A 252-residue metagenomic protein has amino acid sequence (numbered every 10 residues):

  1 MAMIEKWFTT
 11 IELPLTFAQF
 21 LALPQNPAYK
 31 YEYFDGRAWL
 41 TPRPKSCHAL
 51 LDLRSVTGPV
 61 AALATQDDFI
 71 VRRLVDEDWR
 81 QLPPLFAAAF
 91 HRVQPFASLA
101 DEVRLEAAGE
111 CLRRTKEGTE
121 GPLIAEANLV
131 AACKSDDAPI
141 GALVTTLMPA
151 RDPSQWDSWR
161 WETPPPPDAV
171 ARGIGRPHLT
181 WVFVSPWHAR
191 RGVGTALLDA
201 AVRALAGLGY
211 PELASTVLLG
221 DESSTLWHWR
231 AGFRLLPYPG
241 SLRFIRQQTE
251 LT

Functional and structural regions predicted by a protein language model:
M1-P44, S55: Gly/Pro/Ser/Thr-rich low-complexity, intrinsically disordered segments predominantly at protein N-termini
A22, K45, A206-V217: Conserved GNAT acetyl-CoA-binding A-motif
A22, K45-F69: Acyl-donor-binding surface of acyltransferase catalytic domains
A22, P186, S215-T225, S241-I245: Conserved beta-strand-loop-alpha-helix junction that forms the acyl-donor binding cleft
K45-R54, T216-V217, W229, R234-Q248: Conserved catalytic-core motifs of GNAT/GCN5-like acyltransferases
I70-F96, L236-P237: A short beta-loop-alpha structural element at the N-terminal edge of CoA-dependent acyl/N-acetyltransferase catalytic
L99-S135, P139, A150, D168: Active-site rim helix/loop that mediates acceptor-substrate recognition in acyltransferases
W161-P165, W181-V184, R190-G207, L226-R230: Conserved acetyl-CoA-binding loop-helix of GNAT-fold acetyltransferases
